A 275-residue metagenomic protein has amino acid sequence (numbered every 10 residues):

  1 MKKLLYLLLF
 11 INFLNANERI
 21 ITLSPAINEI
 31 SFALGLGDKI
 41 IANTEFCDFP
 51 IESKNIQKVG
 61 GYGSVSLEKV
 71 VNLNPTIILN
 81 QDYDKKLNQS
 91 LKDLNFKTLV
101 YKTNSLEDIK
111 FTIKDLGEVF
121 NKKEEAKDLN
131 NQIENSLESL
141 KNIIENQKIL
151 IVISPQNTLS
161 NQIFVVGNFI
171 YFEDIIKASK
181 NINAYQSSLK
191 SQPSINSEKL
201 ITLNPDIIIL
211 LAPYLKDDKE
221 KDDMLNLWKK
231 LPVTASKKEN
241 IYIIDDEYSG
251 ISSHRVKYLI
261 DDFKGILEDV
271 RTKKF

Functional and structural regions predicted by a protein language model:
K3-L14: Sec-dependent N-terminal signal peptides
E18-L34, E125-S179: Basic- and aromatic-lined ligand-binding clefts that recognize polyanionic substrates
R19, V65, K110-E118, K127-N131 (+2 more regions): Structured C-terminal subdomain patch of bacterial secreted/periplasmic proteins
R19-Y83, N181-A184: A short, structured surface patch at a secondary-structure boundary
T44, N168-Q192, A212, I243: His/Asp/Glu-enriched short active-site or ligand-binding loop at hydrolase and phosphoryl-transfer sites
F49, L87-V119: Flexible loop/hinge segments that line or gate small-molecule binding clefts
S64-Y83, F96, N196-P213: Proline-aspartate-enriched helix->loop->beta-strand connector
D82, I153-P155, S188, L211-L215 (+1 more regions): Short secondary-structure boundary segments
